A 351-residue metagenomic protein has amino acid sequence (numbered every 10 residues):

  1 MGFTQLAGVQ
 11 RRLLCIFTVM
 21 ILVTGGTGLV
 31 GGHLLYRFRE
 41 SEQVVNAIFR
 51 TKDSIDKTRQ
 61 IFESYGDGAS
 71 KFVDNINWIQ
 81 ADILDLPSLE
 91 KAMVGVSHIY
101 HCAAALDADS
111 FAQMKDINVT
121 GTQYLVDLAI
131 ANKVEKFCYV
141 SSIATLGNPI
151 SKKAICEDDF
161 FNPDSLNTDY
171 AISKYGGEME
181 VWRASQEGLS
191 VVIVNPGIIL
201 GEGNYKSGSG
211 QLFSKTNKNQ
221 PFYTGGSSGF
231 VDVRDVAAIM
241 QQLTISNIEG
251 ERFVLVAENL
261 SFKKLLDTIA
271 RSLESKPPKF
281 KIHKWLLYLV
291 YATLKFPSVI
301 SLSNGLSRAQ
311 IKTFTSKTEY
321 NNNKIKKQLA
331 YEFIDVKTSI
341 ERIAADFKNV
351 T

Functional and structural regions predicted by a protein language model:
I21-S41: N-terminal Rossmann NAD(P)H-binding glycine-rich loop of SDR-like oxidoreductase domains
R50-K71: Glycine-rich phosphate-binding loop and adjoining beta1-alpha1-beta2 segment of Rossmann-like nucleotide-binding folds
S70-T120: NAD(P)H-binding glycine-rich loop region in Rossmannoid oxidoreductase-like domains and their noncatalytic homologs
F111, T120-D169: Conserved Rossmann-fold NAD(P)-dependent oxidoreductase catalytic core, especially the SDR/UDP-sugar
Y124, S207-G208, T224-I245, E251: Substrate-positioning beta->alpha
L166-V192: Active-site Tyr-X1-5-Lys
S185-F230: NAD(P)-dependent short-chain dehydrogenase/reductase
I239-G305, N322, K327, D335-T351: Mid/C-terminal beta-alpha module of Rossmann-like enzyme folds, strongest in SDR-family dehydrogenases/epimerases
